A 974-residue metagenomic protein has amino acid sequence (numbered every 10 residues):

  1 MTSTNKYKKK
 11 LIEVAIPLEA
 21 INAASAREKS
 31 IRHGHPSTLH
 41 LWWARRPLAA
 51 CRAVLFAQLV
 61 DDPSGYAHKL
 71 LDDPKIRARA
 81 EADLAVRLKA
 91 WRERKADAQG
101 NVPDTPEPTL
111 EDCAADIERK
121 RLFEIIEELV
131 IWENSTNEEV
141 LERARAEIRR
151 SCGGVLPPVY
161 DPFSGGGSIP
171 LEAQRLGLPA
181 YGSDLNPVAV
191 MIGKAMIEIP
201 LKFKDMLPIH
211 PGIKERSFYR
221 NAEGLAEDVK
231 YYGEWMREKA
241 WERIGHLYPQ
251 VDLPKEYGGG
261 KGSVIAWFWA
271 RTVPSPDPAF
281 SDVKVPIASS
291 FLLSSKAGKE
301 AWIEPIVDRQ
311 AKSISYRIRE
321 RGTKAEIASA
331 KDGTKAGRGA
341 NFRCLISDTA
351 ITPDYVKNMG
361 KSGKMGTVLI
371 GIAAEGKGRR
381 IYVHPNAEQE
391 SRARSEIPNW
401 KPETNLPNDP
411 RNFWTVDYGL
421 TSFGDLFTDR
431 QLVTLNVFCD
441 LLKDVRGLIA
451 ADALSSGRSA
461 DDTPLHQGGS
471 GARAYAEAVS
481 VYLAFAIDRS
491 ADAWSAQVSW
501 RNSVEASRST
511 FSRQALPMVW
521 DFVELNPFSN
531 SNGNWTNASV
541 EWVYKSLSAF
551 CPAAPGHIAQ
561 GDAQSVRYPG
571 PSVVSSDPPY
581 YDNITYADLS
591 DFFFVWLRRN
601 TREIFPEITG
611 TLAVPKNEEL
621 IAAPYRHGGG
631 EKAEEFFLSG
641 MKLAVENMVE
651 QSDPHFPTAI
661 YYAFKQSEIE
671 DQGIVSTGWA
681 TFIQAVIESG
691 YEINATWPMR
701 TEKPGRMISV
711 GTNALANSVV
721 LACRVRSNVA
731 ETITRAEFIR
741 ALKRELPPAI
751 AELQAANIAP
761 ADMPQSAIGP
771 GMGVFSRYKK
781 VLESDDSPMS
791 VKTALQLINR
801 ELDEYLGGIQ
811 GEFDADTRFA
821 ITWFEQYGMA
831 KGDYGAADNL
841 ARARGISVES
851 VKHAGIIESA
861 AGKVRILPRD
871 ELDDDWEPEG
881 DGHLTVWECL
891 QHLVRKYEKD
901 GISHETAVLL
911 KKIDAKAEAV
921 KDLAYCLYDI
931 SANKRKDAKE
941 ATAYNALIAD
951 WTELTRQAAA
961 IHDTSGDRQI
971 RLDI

Functional and structural regions predicted by a protein language model:
T2-Y160, P170, Q174-S572, P579 (+5 more regions): Nucleic-acid modification enzymes, centered on SAM-dependent nucleic-acid methyltransferases
Y160-F163, A659: Conserved hydrophobic packing residues within short motifs/helices of P-loop NTPase cores of ABC-family ATPases
G166: Conserved SAM/SAH-binding loop
K632-L638: Short, glycine-rich nucleotide/cofactor-binding loops
L638-F656, Q684, E688: A short glycine-rich, Lys/Arg-flanked "PGG" loop and its adjoining helix->strand segment in the class I
F656-Y662: Short beta-strand segments at enzyme active-site cores
